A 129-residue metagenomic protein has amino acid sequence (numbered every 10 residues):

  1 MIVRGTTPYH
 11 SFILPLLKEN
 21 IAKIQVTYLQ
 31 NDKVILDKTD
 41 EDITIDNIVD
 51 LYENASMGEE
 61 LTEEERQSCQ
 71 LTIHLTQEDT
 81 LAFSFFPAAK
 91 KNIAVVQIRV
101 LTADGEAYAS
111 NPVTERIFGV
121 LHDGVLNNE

Functional and structural regions predicted by a protein language model:
M1-V125: N-terminal assembly/attachment segments of tailed bacteriophage virion structural proteins
